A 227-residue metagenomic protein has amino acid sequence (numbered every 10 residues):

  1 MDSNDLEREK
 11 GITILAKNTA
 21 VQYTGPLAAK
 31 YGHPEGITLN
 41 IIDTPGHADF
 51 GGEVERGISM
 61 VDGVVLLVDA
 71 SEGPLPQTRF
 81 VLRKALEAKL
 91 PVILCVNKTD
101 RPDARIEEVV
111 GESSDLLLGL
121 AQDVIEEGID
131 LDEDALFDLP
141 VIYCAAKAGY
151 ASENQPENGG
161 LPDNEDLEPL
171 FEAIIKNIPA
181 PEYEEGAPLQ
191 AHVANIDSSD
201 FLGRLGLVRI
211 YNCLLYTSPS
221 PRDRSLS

Functional and structural regions predicted by a protein language model:
M1-S218, R222-R224: Structural and coupling elements of P-loop NTPases
